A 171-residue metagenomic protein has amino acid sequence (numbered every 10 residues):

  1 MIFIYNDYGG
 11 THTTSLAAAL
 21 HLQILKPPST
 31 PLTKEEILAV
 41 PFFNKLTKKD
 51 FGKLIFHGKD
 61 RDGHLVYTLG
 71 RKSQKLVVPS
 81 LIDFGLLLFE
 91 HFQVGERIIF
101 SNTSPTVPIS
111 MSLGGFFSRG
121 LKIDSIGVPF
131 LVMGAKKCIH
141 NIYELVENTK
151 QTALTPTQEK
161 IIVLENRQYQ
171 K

Functional and structural regions predicted by a protein language model:
M1-I4, H12, L16-K171: Non-transmembrane, aqueous-exposed alpha-helical and coiled segments at domain scale
